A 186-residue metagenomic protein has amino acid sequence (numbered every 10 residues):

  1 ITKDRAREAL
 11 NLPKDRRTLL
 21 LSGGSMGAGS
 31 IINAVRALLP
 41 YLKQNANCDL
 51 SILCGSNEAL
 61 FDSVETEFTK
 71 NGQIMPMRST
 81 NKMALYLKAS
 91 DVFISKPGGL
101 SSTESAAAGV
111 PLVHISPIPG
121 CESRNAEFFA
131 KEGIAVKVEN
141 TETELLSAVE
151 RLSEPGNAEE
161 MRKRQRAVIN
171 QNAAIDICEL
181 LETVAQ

Functional and structural regions predicted by a protein language model:
K3-V92, S123: Donor-nucleotide binding loops and adjacent catalytic segments primarily of GT-B fold Leloir glycosyltransferases
L21-S22, S95-K96, H114-S116, E132 (+1 more regions): Thr-Gly-centered strand-to-loop micro-motif
M77-R78, A135-T141: Short acidic-hydrophobic, aromatic-tinged amphipathic segments that line or gate anion-handling sites
K82-R124: A donor-sugar binding/catalytic signature common to diverse glycosyltransferases and related nucleotide-sugar
R124-E132: Active-site-proximal loop->helix
K131-G133, T141-N157: C-terminal "capping" alpha-helix adjacent to the active site of nucleotide-linked donor transferases in cell-envelope
N157-Q171: A short, well-ordered alpha-helix in the C-terminal region of glycosyltransferases
N170-Q186: C-terminal alpha-helical cap of glycosyltransferases
